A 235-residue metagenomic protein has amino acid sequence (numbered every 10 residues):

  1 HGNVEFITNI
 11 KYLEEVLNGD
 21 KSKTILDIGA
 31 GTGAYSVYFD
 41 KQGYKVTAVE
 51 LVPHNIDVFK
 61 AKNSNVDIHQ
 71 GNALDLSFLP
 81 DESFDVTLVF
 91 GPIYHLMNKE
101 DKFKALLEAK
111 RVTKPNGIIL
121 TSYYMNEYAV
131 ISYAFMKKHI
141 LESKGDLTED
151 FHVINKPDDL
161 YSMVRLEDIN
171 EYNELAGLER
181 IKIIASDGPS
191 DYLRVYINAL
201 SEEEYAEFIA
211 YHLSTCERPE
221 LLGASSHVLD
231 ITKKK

Functional and structural regions predicted by a protein language model:
N3-K21: Conserved alpha-helix/loop element of class I SAM-dependent methyltransferases that forms part of the SAM/SAH-binding
G33-D75: Class I SAM-dependent methyltransferase SAM/SAH-binding core
S77-T87: A short acidic, Gly/Pro-enriched loop at the edge of an enzyme's catalytic core that lines a small-molecule cofactor
V86-E100: A short SAM/SAH-binding and catalytic strip from SAM-dependent methyltransferases
F103-P115: A short glycine-rich, Lys/Arg-flanked "PGG" loop and its adjoining helix->strand segment in the class I
I119-D146: Conserved class I S-adenosyl-L-methionine
L160-A176, I183: Short alpha-helix
K182-K235: A C-terminal cap/extension of S-adenosyl-L-methionine-dependent methyltransferases that defines the acceptor-substrate
